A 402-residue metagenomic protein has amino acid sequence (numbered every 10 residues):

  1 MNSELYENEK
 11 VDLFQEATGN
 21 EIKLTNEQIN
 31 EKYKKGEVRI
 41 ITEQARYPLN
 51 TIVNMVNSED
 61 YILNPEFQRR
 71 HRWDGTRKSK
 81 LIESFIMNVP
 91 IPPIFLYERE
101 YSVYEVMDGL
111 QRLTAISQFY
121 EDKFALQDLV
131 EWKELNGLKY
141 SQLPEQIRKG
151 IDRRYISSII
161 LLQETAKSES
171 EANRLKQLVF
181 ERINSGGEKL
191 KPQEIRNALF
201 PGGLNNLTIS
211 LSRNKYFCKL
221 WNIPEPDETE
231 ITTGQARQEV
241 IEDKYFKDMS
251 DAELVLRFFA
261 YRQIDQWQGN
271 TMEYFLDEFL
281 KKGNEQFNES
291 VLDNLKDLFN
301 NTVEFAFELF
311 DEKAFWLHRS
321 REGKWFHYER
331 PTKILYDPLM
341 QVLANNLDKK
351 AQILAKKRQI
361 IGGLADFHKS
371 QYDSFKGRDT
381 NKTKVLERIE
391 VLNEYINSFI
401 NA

Functional and structural regions predicted by a protein language model:
M1-S3, N401-A402: Polar low-complexity intrinsically disordered regions
N2-L24, K35-A45, T51, E66-E273 (+3 more regions): Basic- and aromatic-enriched surface patches that contact anionic nucleotides/nucleic acids
S58-P65: A short, surface-exposed helix-loop junction/capping segment
E253-A402: C-terminal subdomains that position terminal phosphate/3'-OH groups for nucleotidyl transfer/ligation, primarily on
